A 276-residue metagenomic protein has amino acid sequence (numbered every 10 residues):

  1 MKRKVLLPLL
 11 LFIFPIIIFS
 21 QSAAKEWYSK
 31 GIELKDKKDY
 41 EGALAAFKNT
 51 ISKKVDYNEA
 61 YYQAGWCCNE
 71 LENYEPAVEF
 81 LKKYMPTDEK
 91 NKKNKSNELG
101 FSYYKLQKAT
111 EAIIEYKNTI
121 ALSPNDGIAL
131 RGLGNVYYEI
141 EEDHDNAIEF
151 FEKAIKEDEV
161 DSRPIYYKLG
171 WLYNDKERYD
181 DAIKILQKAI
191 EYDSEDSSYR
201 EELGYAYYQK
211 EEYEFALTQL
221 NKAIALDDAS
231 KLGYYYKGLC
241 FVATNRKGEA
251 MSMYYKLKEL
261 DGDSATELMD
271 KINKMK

Functional and structural regions predicted by a protein language model:
A23, Y57, N91-K92, D126 (+4 more regions): Residue-level recognition of tetratricopeptide repeat
A24-K25, L239-K276: Terminal, low-structured helical/coil segments at or just beyond the last alpha-helical repeat
S29, Q63-W66, N97-E98, K105 (+5 more regions): Canonical tetratricopeptide repeat
D36-K37, E70-L71, K105-L106, E139-I140 (+4 more regions): Register position in tetratricopeptide repeats
K53, P86-D88, L122, E157-D158 (+3 more regions): Structural marker of alpha-solenoid helical repeat scaffolds
A60, N94-K95, A129, P164-I165 (+3 more regions): TPR alpha-solenoid repeat register
